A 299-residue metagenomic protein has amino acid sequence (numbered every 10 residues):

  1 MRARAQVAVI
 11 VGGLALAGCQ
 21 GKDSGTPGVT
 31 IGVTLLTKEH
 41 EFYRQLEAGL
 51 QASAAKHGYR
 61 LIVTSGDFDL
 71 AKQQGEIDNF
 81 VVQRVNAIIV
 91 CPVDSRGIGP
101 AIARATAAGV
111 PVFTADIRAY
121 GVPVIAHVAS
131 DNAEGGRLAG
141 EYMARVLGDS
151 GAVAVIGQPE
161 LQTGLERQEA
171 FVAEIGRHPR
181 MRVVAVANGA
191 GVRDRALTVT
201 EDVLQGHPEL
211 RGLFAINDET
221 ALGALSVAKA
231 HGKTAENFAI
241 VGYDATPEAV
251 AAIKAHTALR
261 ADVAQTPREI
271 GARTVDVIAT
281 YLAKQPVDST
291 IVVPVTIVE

Functional and structural regions predicted by a protein language model:
M1-T30, A103-V110: Short, low-complexity disordered leader/linker segments with a strong preference for bacterial N-terminal type II
C19-Q20, P27, E174-I175, T266-E299: Hinge/cleft segment of the Venus flytrap/periplasmic-binding protein
S24-G25, I31, Q73, V128-V153 (+4 more regions): Hydrophobic alpha-helical segments within soluble ligand-binding/sensing domains
T30-H57, L61-N79, Q83-V85, C91-S95 (+4 more regions): Extracytoplasmic "Venus flytrap"
G32-T34, V85-P92, P111-A115, A154-V155 (+4 more regions): Periplasmic-binding protein-like
F42-Y59, G135-A139, T163-M181, R195 (+4 more regions): Short, solvent-exposed amphipathic alpha-helices that sit in or adjacent to ligand/effector-binding or catalytic
R60, S95-E134, Y142-R145, A152 (+3 more regions): Flexible loop/hinge segments that line or gate small-molecule binding clefts
V90-T106, F171, G189-A251: Hydrophobic alpha-helical
